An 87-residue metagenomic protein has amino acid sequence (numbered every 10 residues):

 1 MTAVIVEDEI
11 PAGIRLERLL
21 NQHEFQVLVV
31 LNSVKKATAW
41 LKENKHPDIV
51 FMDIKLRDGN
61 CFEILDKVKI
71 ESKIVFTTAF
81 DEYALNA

Functional and structural regions predicted by a protein language model:
M1-A3: Extreme N-terminal starter segment of soluble prokaryotic enzymes
I5, V30, F76-T77: Conserved SAM-binding loop
E9-N32: Two-component/phosphorelay signaling modules centered on CheY-like receiver
I14, A39, L85: Alpha-helical elements of the RecA-like P-loop NTPase motor core of helicases
E17, V30-I49: Acidic, metal-coordinating helix/loop segments flanking the phosphotransfer/catalytic sites of two-component signaling
H23-F25, N44-K45, I70: Structured loop/turn residues at beta-strand edges in well-structured enzyme cores
P47-A87: CheY-like receiver
